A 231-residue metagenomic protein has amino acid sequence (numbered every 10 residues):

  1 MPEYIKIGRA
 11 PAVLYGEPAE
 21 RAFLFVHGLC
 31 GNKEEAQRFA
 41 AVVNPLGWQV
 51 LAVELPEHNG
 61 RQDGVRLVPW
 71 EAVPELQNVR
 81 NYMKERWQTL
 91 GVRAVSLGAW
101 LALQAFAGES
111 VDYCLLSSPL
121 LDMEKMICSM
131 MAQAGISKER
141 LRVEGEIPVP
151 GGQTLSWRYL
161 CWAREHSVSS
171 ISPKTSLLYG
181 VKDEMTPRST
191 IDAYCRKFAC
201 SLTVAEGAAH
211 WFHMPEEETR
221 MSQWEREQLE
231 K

Functional and structural regions predicted by a protein language model:
M1-E17: N-terminal cap/lid segment of alpha/beta-hydrolase-fold proteins
Y4, E109-A193, K197-V204, A208-K231: The alpha/beta-hydrolase serine catalytic core
E20, G28-G31, V181: Active-site glycine-rich loops that stabilize anionic/oxyanionic intermediates across multiple enzyme folds
L29-A41, S189: The serine-hydrolase catalytic nucleophile loop
A40-Q62: Conserved alpha/beta-hydrolase
H58-K84: Catalytic nucleophile-loop/oxyanion-hole region of alpha/beta-hydrolase and closely related hydrolase-like folds
V92-A94, S117: Short beta-strand immediately N-terminal to the catalytic nucleophile in serine-hydrolase-like folds
A94-A102: Gly/Ala-rich beta-loop-alpha elbow adjacent to hydrolase catalytic centers
